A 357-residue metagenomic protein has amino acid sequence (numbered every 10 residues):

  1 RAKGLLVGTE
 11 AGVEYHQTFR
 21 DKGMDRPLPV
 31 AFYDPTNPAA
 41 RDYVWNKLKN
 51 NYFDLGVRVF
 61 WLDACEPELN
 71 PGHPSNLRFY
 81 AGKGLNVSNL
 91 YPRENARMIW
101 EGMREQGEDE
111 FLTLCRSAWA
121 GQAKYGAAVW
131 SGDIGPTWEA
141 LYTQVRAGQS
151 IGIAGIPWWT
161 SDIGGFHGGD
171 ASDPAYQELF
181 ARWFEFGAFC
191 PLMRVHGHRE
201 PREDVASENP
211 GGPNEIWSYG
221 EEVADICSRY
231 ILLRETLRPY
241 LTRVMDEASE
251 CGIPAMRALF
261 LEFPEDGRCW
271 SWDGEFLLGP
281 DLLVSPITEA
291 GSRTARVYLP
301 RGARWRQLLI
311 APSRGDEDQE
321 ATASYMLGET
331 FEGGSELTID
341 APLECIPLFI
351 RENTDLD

Functional and structural regions predicted by a protein language model:
R1-I346, I350-R351: Catalytic-domain carbohydrate-binding cleft regions of carbohydrate-active enzymes
C269, L356-D357: Edge strands and adjacent loops of beta-rich recognition modules
